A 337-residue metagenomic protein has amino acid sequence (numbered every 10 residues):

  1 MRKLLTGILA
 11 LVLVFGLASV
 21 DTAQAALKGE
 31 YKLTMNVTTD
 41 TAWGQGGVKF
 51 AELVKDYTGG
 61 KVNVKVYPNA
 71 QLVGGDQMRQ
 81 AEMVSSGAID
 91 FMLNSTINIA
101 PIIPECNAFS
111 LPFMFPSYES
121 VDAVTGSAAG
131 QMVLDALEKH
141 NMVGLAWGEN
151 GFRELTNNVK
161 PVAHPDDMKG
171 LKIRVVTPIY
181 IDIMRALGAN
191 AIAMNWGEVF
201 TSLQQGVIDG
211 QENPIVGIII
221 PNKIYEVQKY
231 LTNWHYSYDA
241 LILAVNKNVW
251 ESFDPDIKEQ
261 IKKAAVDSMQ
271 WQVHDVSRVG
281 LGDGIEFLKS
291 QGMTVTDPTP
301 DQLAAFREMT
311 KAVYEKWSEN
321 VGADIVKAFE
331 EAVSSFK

Functional and structural regions predicted by a protein language model:
M1-E30, K337: Short, low-complexity disordered leader/linker segments with a strong preference for bacterial N-terminal type II
L13, M132-L137: Short, solvent-exposed secondary-structure boundary motifs
A26-E119, A129, L137-K337: N-terminal secretory/targeting leader peptides
A123-M132: Signature of the catalytic double-stranded beta-helix
